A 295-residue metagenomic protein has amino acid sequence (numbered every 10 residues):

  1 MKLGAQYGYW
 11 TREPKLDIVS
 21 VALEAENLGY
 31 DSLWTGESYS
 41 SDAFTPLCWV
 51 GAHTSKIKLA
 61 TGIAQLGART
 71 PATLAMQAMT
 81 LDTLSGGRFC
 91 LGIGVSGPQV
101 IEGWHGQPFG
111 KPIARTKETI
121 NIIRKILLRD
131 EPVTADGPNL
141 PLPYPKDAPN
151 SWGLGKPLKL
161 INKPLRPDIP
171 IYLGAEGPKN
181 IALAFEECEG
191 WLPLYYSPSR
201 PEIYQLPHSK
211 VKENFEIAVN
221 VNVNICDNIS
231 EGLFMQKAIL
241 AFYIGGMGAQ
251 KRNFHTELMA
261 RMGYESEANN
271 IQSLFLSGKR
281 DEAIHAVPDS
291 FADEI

Functional and structural regions predicted by a protein language model:
M1-I295: Active-site-adjacent structural elements that line small-molecule/cofactor binding pockets in enzymes
